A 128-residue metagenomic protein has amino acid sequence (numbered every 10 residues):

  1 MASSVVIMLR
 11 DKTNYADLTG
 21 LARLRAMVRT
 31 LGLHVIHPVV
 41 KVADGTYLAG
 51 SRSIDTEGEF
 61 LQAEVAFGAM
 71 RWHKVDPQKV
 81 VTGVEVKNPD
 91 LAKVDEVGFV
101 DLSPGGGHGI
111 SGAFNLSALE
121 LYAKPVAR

Functional and structural regions predicted by a protein language model:
M1-G83, K93: Extracellular ligand-binding interfaces
A26, G68-L119: Extracellular beta-strand ligand-recognition surfaces/modules
I36, T46-L48, V94-D95, L102 (+2 more regions): Aromatic-residue detector
L121-V126: Charged interaction scaffolds used for protein-protein
